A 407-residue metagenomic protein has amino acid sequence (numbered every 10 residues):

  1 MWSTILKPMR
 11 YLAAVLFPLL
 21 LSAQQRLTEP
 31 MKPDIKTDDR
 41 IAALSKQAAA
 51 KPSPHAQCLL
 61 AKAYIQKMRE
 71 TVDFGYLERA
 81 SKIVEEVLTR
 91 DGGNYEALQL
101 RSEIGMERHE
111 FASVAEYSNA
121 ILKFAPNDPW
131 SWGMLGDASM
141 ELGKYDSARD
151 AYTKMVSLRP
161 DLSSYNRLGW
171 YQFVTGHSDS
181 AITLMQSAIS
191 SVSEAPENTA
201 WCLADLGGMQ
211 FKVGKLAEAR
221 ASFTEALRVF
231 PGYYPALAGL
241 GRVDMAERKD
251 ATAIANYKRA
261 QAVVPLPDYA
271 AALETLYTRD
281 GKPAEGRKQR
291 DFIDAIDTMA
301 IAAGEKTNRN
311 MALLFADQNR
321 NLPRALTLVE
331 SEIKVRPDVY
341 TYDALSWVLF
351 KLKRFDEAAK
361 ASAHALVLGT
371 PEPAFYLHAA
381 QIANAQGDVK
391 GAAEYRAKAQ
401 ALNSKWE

Functional and structural regions predicted by a protein language model:
L21-E96, S404-E407: N-terminal leader/linker segments that initiate helical-solenoid repeat arrays
K51-P52, G92, P126, R159-P160 (+9 more regions): Short coil turns that delineate tetratricopeptide repeat
K62, R69, E103, D137 (+7 more regions): Residue-level recognition of tetratricopeptide repeat
Q66, E107, E141-L142, V174-T175 (+6 more regions): Register position in tetratricopeptide repeats
